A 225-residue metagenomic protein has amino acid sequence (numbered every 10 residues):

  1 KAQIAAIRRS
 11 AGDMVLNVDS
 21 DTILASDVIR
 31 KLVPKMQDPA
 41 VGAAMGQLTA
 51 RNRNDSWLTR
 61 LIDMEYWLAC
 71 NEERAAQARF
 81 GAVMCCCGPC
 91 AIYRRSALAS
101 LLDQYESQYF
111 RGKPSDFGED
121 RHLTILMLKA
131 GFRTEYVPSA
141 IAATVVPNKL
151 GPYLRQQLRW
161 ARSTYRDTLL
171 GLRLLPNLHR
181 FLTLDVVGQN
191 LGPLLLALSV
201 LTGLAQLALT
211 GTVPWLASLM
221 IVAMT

Functional and structural regions predicted by a protein language model:
K1-L175, L191: Non-transmembrane catalytic domains and loops of membrane-associated enzymes and transporters that build or traffic
N177-L184: Short juxtamembrane and helix-loop transition motifs at transmembrane-helix boundaries in membrane proteins
D185-T225: Membrane-embedded multi-pass helical conduit in multi-pass membrane proteins, especially envelope-biosynthetic
